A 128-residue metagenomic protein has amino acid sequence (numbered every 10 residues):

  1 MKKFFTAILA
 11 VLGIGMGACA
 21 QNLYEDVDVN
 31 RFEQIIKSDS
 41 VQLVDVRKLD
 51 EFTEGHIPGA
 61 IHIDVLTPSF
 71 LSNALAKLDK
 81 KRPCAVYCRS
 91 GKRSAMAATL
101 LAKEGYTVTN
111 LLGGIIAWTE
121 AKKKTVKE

Functional and structural regions predicted by a protein language model:
K2-A7, L12, M16-R31, I35-V41 (+2 more regions): Rhodanese-like catalytic fold shared by cysteine-dependent sulfurtransferases and DSP/PTP-type phosphatases
L43-D45: Structural scaffold elements adjacent to functional motifs in cytosolic proteins
Y87: Short, surface-exposed ligand- or partner-binding patches at beta-edge/loop junctions that are enriched in aromatics
